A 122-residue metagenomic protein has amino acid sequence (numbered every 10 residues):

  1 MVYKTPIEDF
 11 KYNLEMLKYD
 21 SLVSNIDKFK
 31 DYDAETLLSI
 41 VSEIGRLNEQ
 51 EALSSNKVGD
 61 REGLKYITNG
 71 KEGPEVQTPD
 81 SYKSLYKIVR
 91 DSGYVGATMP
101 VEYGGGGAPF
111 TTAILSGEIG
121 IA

Functional and structural regions predicted by a protein language model:
M1-A122: Amphipathic, small/basic residue-rich leader segments at the start of a protein or domain
